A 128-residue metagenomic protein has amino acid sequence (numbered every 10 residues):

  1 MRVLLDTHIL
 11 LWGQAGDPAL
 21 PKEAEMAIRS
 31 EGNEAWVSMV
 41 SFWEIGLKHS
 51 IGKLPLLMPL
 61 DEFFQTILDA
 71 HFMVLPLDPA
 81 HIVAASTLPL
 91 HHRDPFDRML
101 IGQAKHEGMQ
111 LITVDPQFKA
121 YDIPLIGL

Functional and structural regions predicted by a protein language model:
M1-V37, I51-Q65, E107, P116-A120 (+1 more regions): Short, well-structured N-terminal submotif of metal-dependent ribonuclease cores
D6, E44, D97, D115: Acidic active-site catalytic centers that drive phospho-/nucleotidyl reactions and related ester hydrolyses
T7-H8, I45, A85, A104: Generic structural signal for small/hydrophobic residues in well-ordered secondary structure, especially within
M39-E44, P79: Short, conserved active-site loops that position catalytic residues or coordinate cofactors/metal ions across diverse
W43, F64, I82, L100 (+1 more regions): Positions that flank functional sites
L57-D61, D69-V114, L128: Active-site neighborhoods of divalent-metal-dependent phosphate/nucleic-acid chemistry enzymes
